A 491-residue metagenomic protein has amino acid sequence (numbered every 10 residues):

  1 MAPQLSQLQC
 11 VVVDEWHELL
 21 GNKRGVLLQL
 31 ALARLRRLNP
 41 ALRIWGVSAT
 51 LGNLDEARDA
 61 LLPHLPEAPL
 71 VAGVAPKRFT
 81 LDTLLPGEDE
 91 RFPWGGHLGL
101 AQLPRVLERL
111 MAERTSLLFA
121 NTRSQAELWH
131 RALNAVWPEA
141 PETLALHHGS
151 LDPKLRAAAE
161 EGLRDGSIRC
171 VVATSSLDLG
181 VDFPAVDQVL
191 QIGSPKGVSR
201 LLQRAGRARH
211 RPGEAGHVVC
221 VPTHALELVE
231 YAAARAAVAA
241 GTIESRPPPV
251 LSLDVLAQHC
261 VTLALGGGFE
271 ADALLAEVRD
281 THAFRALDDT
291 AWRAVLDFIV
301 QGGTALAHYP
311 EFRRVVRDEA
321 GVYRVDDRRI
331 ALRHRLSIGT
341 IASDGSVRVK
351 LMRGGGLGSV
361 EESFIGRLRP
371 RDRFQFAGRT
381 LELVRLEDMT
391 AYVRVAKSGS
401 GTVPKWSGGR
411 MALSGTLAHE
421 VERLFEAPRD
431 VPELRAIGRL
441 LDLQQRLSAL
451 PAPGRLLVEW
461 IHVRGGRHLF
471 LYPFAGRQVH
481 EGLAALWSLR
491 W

Functional and structural regions predicted by a protein language model:
M1-A320: Helicase motor core with emphasis on the C-terminal RecA-like subdomain
V47, F119-N121, A173-T174, P184 (+10 more regions): Generic beta-strand/beta-sheet core signal
A75, A135-P138, V250-L251, I338-K350 (+1 more regions): Flexible hinge/switch segments at interdomain interfaces of large molecular machines
H210-E244, A412-L456: Metal-dependent DNA phosphodiester-chemistry modules and their immediately adjacent helices/loops in DNA-processing
F269-A271, L275, R373-T390, L483-R490: Hydrophobic/aromatic-rich, well-ordered segments within soluble, folded domains that form packed cores
A291, G356, F364-G366, L413 (+5 more regions): Short amphipathic alpha-helical segments
Q301, A307-R423: Conserved nucleotide-binding/hydrolysis modules and their immediate coupling elements across P-loop/ASCE NTPase motors
L386, L424-R490: N-terminal, non-catalytic alpha-helical interaction modules of very large eukaryotic scaffold proteins
